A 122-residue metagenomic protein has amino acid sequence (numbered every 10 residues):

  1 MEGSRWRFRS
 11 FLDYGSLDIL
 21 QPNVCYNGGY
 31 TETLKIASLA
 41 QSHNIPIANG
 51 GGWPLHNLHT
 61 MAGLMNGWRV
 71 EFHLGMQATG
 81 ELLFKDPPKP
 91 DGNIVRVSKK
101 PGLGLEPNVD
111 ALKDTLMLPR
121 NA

Functional and structural regions predicted by a protein language model:
M1-I94: Shared catalytic-loop signature of beta/alpha-barrel
L83-A122: C-terminal extensions of enzymes
